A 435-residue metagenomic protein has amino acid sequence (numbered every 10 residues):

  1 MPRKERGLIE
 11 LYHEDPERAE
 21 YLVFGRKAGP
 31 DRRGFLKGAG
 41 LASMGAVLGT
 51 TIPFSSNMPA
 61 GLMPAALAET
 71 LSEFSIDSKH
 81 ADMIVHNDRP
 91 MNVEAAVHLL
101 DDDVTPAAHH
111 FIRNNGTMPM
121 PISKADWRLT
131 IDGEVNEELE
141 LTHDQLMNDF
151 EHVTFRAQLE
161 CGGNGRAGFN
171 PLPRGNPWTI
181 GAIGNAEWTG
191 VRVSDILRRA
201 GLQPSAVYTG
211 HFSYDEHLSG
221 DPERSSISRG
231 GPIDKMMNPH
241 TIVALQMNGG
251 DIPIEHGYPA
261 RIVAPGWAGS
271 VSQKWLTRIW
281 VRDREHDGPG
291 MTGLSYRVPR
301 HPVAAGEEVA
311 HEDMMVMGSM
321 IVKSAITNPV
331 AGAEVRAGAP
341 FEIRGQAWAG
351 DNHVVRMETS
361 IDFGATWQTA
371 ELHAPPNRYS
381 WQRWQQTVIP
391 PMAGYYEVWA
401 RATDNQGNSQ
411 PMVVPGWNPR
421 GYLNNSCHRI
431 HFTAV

Functional and structural regions predicted by a protein language model:
M1-E5, L48, S56-L71, V435: Basic/polar N-terminal segments that are highly enriched at the extreme N-terminus, encompassing both cleavable
M1-G34, S56-M58: N-terminal secretory signal peptides
E17-R18, L22, R26, A42-S43 (+1 more regions): N-terminal accessory segment at the very beginning of proteins
G34-G61: N-terminal export signals
P64, E69-V435: Structured, non-membrane catalytic/scaffold regions adjacent to prosthetic-group chemistry
